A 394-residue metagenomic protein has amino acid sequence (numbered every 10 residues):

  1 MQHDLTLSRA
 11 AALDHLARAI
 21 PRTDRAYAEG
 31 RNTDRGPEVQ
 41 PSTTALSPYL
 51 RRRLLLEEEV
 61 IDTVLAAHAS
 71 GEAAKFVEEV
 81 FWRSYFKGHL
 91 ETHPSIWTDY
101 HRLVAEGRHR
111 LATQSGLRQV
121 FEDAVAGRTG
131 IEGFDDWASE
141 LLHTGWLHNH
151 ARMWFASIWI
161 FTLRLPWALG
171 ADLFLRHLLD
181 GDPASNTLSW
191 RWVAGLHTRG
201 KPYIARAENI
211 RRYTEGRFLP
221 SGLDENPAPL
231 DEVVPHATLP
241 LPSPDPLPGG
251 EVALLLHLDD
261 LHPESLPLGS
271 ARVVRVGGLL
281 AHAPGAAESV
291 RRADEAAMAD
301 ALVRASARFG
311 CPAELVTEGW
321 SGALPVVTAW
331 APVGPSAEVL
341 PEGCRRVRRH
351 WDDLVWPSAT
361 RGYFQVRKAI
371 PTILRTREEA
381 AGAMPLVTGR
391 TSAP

Functional and structural regions predicted by a protein language model:
Q2-A17, P21-E78, W82, K87-G88 (+3 more regions): Trp/Phe/Arg-rich N-terminal binding region typifying the photolyase-homology
L50, L55-E58, T63, A69-L247: Active-site-proximal binding-pocket segments
